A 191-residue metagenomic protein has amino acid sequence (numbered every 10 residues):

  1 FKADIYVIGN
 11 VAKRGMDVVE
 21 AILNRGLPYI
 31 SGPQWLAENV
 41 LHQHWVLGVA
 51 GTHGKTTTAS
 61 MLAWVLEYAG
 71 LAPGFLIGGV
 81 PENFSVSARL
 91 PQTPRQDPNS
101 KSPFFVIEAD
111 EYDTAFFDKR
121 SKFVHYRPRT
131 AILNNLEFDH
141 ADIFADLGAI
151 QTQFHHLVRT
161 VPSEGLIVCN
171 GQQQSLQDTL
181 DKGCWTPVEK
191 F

Functional and structural regions predicted by a protein language model:
F1-D4, N10-G171, S175-P187: Phosphate-binding loop of NTP-binding sites
K190-F191: Flexible, Lys/Arg-rich cytosolic regulatory linkers and terminal tails that connect or flank
